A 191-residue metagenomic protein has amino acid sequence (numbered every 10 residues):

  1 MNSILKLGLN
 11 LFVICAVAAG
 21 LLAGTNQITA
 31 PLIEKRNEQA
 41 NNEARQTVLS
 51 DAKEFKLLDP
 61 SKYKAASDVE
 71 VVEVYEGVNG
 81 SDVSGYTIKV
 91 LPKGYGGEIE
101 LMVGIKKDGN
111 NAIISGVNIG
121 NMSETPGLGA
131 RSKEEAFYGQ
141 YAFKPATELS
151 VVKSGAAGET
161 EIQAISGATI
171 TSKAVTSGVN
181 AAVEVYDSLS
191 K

Functional and structural regions predicted by a protein language model:
N2-K191: Flexible, solvent-exposed loop/hinge segments and secondary-structure transition points
